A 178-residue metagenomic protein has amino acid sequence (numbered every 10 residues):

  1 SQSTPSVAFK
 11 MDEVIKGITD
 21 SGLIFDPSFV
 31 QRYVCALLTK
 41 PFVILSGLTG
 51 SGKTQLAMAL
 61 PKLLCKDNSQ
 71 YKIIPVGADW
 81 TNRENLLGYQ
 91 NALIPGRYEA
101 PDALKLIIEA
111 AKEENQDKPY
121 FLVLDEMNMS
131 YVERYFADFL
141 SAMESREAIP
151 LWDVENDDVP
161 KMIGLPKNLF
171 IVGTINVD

Functional and structural regions predicted by a protein language model:
S1-D178: AAA+ P-loop NTPase catalytic core and its hallmark functional loops
